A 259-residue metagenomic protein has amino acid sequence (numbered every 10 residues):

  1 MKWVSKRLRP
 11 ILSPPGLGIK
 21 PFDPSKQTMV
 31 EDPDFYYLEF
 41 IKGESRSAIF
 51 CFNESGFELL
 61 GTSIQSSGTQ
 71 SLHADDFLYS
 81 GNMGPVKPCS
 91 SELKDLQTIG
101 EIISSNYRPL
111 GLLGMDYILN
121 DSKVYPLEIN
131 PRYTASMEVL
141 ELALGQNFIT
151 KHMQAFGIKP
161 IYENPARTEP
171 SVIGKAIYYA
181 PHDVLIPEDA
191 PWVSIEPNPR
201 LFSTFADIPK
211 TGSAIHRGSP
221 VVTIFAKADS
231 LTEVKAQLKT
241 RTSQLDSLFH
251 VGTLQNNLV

Functional and structural regions predicted by a protein language model:
K2-P21, P33-I49, L60-I64, M115 (+1 more regions): ATP-grasp fold ATP-binding core
G16-G18, L60, Q70-S71, M137 (+2 more regions): Short helix/loop capping segments that flank catalytic or ligand/cofactor-binding pockets
P33, R46, S55-E58, G111-M115 (+3 more regions): Structural beta-strand/beta-sheet cores of well-ordered domains, especially the beta-sheet scaffolds that support
E39-I102, N106-R108, N130-F156, A166-T168: ATP-dependent carboxylate/phosphate-activation module, predominantly the ATP-grasp catalytic core and closely related
F52-F57, L119-K123, P181, A228-D229: Short acidic-glycine loop/turn motifs at beta-strand connectors
S104-E138, I177-P181: Conserved metal-phosphate-binding beta-hairpin within the catalytic cores of diverse ATP-dependent phosphoryl-transfer
M153-V259: Peripheral (often C-terminal) accessory segments that flank ATP-dependent C-N-forming ligase machineries
